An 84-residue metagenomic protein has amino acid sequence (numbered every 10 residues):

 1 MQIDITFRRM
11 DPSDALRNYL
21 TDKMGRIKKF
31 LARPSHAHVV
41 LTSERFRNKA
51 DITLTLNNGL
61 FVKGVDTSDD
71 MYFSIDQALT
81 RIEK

Functional and structural regions predicted by a protein language model:
M1-K84: N-terminal, polar/charged subdomain of small-to-medium soluble alpha/beta proteins
